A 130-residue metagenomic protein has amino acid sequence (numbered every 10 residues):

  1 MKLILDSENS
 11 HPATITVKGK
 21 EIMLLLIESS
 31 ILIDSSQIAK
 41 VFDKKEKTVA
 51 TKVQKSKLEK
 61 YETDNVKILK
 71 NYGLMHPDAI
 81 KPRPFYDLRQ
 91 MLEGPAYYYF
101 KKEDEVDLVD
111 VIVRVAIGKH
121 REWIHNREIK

Functional and structural regions predicted by a protein language model:
M1-V53, T63-K130: Positively charged, aromatic-accented nucleic-acid-binding surfaces
S56-K57: The DNA-recognition helices of helix-turn-helix-type DNA-binding domains
